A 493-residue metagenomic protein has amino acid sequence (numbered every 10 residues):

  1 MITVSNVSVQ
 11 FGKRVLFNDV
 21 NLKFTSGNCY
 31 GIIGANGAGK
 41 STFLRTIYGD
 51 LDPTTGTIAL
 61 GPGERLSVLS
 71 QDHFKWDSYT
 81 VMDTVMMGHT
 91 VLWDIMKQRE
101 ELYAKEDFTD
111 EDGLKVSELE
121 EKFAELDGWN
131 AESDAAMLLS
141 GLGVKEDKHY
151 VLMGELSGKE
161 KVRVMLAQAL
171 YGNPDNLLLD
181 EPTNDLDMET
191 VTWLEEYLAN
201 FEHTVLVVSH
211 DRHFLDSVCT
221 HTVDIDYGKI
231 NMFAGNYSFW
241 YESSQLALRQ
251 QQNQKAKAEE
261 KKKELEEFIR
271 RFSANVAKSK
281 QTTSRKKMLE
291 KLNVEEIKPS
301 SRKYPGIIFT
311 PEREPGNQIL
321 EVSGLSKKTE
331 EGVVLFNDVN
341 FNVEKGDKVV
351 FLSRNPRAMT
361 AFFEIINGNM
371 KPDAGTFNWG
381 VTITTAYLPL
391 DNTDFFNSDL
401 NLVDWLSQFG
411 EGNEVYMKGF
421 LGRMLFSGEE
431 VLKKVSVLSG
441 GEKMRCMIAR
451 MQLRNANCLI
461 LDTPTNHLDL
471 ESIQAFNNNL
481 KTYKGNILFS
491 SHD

Functional and structural regions predicted by a protein language model:
M1-K255, E312-D493: ABC ATP-binding cassette signature C-motif
L22-S26, V276-K280, S301-R302: Short low-complexity stretches enriched in small and charged residues
E121, R270-F272, P305-F309, D404: Short hinge/gating elements
S243-E296: Intracellular alpha-helical coupling/juxtamembrane segments of multi-pass membrane proteins
E296-E321: Amphipathic heptad-repeat alpha-helical coiled-coil/stalk segments that mediate oligomerization, filament/stalk
